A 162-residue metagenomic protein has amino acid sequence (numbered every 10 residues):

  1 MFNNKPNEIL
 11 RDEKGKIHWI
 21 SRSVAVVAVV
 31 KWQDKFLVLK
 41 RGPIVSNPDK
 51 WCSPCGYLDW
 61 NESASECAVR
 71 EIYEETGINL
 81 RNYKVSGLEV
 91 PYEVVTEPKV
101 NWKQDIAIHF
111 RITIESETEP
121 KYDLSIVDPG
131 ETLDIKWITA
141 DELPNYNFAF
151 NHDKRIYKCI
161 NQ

Functional and structural regions predicted by a protein language model:
M1-V27: Acidic, metal-coordinating catalytic segment for phosphate/diphosphate chemistry, firing primarily on the Nudix
I20, A28-V29, P43, K99-V100 (+1 more regions): Short secondary-structure boundary/capping segments
V27, K35, D134: Conserved beta-strand and immediately adjacent loop positions that scaffold enzyme active sites
W32: A cytosolic small-molecule/anion-sensing beta-strand core signal
K35-E74: Conserved Nudix-box catalytic region and its N-terminal flanking loop in Nudix hydrolases and closely related
L58-Y83, P91-N151: Unchanged
N151-Q162: Charged phosphate-binding loop/patch that engages nucleotide di/tri-phosphates or the phosphate backbone of nucleic
